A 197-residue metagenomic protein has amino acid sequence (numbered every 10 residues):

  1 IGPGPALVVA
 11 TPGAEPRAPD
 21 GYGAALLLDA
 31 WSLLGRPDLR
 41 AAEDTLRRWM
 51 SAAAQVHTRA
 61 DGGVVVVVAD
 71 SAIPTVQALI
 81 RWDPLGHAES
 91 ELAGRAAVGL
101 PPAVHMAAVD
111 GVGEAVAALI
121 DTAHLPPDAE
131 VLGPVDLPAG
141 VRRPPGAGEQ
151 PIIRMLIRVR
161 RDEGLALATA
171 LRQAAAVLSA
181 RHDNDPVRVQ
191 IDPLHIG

Functional and structural regions predicted by a protein language model:
I1-A42, M50-G197: Accessory helical-bundle/CTD segments and flexible terminal tails appended to RecA-like ATPase motors
T45: Conserved phosphate-handling catalytic cores of large alpha/beta enzymes
